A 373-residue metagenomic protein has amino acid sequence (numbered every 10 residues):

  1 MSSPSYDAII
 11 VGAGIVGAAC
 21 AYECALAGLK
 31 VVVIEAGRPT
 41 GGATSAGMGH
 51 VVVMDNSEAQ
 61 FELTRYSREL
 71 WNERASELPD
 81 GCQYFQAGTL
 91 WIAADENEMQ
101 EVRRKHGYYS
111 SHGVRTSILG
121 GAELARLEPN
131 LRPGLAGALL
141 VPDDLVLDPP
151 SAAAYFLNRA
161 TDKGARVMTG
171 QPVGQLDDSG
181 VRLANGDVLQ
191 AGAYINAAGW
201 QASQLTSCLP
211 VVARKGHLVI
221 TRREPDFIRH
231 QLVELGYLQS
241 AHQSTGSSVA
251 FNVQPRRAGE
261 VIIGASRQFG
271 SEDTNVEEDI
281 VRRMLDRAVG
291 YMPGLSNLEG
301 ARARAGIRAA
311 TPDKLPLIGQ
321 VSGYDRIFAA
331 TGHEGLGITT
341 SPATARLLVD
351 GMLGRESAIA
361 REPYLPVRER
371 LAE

Functional and structural regions predicted by a protein language model:
S2-G14, V32: Beta1/beta-strand and adjacent pyrophosphate-binding region of the FAD-binding site in flavoprotein oxidoreductases
I9-V11, V188-Q201, A345: Short hydrophobic core segments
Y22-E23, V51, C82-Y84, A193 (+1 more regions): Active-site substrate-recognition segment that forms the wall of the catalytic cavity or substrate channel
L26-S45: Glycine-rich FAD pyrophosphate-binding loop
M48-L127, A250, A288: Dinucleotide-binding Rossmann-like beta1-alpha1 core, especially the glycine-rich loop that anchors the ADP
E62, I92-E101, L140-N158, N275-I280 (+1 more regions): Short beta-strand to alpha-helix junction loop
L139-S179, L189-A191: Helical element adjacent to the flavin cofactor pocket in flavoenzyme catalytic cores
P149, V289-E373: C-terminal catalytic lobe of FAD-dependent flavoproteins
